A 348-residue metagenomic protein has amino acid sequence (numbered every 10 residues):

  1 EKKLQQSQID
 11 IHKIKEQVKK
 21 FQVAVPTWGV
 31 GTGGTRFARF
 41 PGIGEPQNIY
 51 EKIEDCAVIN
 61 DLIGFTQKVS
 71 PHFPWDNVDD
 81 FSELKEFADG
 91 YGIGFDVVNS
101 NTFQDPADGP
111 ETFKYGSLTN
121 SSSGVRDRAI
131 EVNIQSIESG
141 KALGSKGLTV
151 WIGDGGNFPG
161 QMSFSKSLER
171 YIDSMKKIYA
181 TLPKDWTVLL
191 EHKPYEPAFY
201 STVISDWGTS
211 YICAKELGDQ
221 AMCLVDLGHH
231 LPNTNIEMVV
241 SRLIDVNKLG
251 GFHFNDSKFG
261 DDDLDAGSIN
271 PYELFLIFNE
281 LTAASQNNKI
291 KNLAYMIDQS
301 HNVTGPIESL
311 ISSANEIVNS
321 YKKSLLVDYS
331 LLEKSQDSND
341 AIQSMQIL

Functional and structural regions predicted by a protein language model:
E1-P41, P46-Y50, A57, E138 (+6 more regions): Histidine-acidic metal/acid-base catalytic patches
K20-G29, F73-D108: Glycine-rich, aromatic-flanked loop segments that form ligand/cofactor-binding clefts across common enzyme folds
G29-G31, F73-N77, N99-Q104, I152-G156 (+4 more regions): Active-site-proximal loop/turn and secondary-structure-junction residues that shape catalytic pockets, frequently
G34, R39-F40, G44-D89: Basic, amphipathic N-terminal segments that precede the first structured/catalytic domain
F37, P106-D127, I152-S165: Surface-exposed, active-site-proximal loop segments in enzymatic domains
V69-P71, D96-V98, G144-I152, W186-E191 (+1 more regions): Short beta-strand segments at enzyme active-site cores
F81-K85, V97-S100, E111-N120, G124 (+1 more regions): Glycine- and small hydrophobic-enriched segments that form the cores of compact globular domains
S121-G147, S167-L182: An active-site-proximal structural segment forming one wall of the substrate-binding cleft that immediately precedes
